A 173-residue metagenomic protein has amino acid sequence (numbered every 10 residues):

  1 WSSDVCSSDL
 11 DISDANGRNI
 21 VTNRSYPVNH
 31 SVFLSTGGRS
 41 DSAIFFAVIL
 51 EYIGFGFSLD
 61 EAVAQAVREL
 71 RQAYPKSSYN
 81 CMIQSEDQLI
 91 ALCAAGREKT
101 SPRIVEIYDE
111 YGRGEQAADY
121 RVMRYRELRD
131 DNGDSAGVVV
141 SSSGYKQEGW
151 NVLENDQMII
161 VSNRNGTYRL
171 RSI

Functional and structural regions predicted by a protein language model:
W1-S7: Short, small-residue-biased leader/transition segments that mark boundaries at the very start of proteins
D9-I173: N-terminal segments that mediate ammonia production and transfer in glutamine-dependent amidotransferase systems
